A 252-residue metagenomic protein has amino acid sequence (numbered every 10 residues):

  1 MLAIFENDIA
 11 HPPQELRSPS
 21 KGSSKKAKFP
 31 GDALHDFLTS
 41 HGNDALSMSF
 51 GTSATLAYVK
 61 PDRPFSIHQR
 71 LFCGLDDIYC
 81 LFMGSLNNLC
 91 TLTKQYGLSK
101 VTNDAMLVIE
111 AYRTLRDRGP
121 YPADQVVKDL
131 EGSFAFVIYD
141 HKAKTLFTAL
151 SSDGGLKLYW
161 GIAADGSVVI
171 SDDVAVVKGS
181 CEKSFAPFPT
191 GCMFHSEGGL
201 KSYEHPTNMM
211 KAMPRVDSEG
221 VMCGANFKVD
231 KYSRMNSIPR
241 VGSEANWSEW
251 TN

Functional and structural regions predicted by a protein language model:
M1-N252: Cysteine-centered catalytic environments shared across enzyme families
